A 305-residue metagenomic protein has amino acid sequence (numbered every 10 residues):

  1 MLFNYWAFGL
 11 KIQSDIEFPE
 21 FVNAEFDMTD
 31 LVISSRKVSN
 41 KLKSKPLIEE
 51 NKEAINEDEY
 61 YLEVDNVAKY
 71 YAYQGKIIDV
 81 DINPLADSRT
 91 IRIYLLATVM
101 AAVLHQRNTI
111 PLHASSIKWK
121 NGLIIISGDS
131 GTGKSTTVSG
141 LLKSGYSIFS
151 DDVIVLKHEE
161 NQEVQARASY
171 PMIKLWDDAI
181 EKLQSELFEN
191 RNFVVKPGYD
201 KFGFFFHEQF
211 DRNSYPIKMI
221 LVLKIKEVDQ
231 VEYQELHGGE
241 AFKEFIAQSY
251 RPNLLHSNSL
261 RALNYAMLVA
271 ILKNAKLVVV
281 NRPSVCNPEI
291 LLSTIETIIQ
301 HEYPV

Functional and structural regions predicted by a protein language model:
M1-D87, I91, T294-V305: Long, basic/Gly/Ser/Thr-rich N-terminal segments that mediate initial subcellular attachment or targeting
L2-E17, F21-V22, K120, I124-D129 (+2 more regions): Glycine-rich, often acidic-flanked micro-motifs that create phosphate/phosphodiester-binding or positioning elements
A54, L96-M100, K201-F202: Short Pro/Gly-enriched beta-strand edge/turn motifs at strand-loop
R92-I110: N-terminal pre-Walker A segment at the start of P-loop NTPase domains
N108-N121: Phosphate-binding P-loop
K134: Conserved lysine of the Walker
T137-V138: Post-Walker A alpha-helix
L141: Aromatic pocket-lining residues of Rossmann-like dinucleotide-binding sites
